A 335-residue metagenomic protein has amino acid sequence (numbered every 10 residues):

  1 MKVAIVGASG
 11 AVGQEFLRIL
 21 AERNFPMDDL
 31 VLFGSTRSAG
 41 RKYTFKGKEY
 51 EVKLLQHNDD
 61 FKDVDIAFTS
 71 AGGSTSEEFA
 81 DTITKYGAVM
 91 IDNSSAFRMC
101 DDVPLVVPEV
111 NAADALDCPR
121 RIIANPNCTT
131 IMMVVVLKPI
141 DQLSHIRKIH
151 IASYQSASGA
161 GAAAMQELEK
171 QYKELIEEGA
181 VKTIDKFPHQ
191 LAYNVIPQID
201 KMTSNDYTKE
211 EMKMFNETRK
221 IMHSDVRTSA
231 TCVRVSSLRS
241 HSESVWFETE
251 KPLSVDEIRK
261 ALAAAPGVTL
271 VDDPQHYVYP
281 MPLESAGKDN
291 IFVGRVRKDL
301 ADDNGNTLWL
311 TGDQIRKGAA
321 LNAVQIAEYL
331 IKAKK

Functional and structural regions predicted by a protein language model:
M1-L191, R227, K260, I291-F292 (+4 more regions): N-terminal Rossmann-like NAD(P) cofactor-binding subdomain of oxidoreductases, focused on the glycine-rich
A67, A157-K335: Charged docking surfaces used in two-component/phosphorelay signaling
